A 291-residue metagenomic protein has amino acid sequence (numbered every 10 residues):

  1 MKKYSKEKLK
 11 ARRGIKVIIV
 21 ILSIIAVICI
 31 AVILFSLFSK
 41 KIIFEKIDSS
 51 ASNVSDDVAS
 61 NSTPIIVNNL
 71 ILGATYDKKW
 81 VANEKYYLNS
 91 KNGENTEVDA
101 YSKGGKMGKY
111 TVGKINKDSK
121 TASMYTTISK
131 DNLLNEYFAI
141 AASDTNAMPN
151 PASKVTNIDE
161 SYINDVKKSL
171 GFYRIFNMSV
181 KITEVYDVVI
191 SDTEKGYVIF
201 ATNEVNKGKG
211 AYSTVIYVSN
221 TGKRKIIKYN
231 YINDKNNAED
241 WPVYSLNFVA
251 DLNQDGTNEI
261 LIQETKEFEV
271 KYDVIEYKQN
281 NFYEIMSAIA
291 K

Functional and structural regions predicted by a protein language model:
K2-K3, K16-I19, I28-M178, N258 (+1 more regions): Acidic, small-residue rich beta-repeat scaffolds with periodic aromatic anchors
K8-A26: N-terminal Sec-pathway targeting helices
N53, K181-G196, V243-L252: Beta-propeller blade termini
L170-V185, N233-L246: Repeat-based blade/solenoid architectures
S191-T202, Q254-Q263: Acidic/hydrophobic-patterned starts of short beta strands in beta-sheet-rich repeat architectures
K207-I216, F268-I275: Structural motif
V218-P242, D273-K291: A short, surface-exposed interaction/processing loop segment used at functional sites
N233-N258, I262-K266: Acidic, glycine-rich flexible loop segments
